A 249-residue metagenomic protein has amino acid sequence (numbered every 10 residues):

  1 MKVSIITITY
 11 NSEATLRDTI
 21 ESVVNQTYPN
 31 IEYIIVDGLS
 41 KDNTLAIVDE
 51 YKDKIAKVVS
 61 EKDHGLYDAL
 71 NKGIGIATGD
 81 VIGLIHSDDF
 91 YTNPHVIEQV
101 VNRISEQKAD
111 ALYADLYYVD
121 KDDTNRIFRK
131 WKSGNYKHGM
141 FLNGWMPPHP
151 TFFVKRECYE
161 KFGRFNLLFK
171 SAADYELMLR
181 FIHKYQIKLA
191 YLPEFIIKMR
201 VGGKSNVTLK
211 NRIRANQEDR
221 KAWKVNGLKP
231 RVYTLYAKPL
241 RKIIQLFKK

Functional and structural regions predicted by a protein language model:
M1-V207, N211: Nucleotide-sugar donor-binding/catalytic module of glycosyltransferases that assemble extracellular/cell-envelope
G134, A190-Y191, K229, L246-K249: Short, structured secondary-structure boundary patches
E194, T208-P230: Catalytic core of nucleotide-sugar-dependent glycosyltransferases
V201, S205, I244-K249: Amphipathic, soluble alpha/beta structural segments
K224-F247: A transmembrane-helix-recognition feature enriched in membrane-embedded lipid enzymes and envelope glyco-/phospholipid
